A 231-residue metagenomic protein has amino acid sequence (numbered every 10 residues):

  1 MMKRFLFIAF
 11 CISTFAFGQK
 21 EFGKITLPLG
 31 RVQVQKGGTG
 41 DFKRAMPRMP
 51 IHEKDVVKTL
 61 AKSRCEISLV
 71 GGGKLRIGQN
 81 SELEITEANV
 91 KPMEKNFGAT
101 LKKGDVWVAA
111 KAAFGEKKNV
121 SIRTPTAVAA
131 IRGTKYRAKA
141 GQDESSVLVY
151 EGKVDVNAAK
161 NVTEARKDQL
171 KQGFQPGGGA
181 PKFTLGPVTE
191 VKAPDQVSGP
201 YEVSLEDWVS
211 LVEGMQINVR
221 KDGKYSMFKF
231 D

Functional and structural regions predicted by a protein language model:
M1-F5: Positively charged n-region of N-terminal signal peptides that target proteins for export
L6-F7, G199: Intrinsically disordered, low-complexity segments enriched in glycine/proline and serine/threonine
A9-G18: Hydrophobic h-region of N-terminal signal peptides that target proteins for export in Gram-negative bacteria
Q19-C65, L69-D231: Flexible, surface-exposed loop/linker segments and immediately adjacent secondary-structure boundaries
